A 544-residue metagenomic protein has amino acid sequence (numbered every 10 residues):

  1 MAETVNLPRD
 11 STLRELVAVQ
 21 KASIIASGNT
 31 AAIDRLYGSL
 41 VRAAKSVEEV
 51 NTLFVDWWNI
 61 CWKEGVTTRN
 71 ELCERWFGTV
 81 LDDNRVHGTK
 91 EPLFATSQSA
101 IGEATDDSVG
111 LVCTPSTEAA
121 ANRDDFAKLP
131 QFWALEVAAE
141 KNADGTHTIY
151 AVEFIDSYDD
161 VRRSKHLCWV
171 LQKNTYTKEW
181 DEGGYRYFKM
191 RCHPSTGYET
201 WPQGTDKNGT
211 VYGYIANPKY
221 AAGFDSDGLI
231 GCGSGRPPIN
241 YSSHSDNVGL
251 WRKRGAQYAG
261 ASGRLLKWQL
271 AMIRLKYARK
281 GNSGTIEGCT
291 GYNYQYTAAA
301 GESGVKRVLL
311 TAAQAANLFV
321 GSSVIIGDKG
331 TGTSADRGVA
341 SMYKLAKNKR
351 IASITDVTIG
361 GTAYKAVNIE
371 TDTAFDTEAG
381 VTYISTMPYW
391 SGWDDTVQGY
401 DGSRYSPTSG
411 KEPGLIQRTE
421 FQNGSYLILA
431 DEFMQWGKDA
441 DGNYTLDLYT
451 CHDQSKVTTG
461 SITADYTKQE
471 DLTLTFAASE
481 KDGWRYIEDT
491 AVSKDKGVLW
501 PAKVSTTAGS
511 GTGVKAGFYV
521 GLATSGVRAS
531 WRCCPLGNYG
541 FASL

Functional and structural regions predicted by a protein language model:
M1-K45: Short, low-complexity N-terminal tether/leader segments at secretion or assembly junctions of large, surface-exposed
K21, I25, L36-S226, L250 (+5 more regions): Extended N-terminal export/anchoring regions of large proteins
V55-Q98, E103, Y426-M434, T459-L544: C-terminal, surface-exposed recognition/capping segments
A143, S283-S303, F375-G410, D439-A478 (+3 more regions): Surface-exposed intrinsically disordered loops and tails
D159, R163-H166, Y198-K329, M342-Q422: Short aromatic-cysteine micro-motif
E182-R191, G361-R404, A478-R532: Long, low-complexity, polar/charged, intrinsically disordered or flexibly structured peripheral segments
E302, L309-T311, F319-S323, K344-G361 (+2 more regions): Low-complexity, serine/threonine/proline-enriched polar segments
G330-K347, Q435-N443: Short, Lys/Arg- and Gly-enriched loop/turn segments at beta-strand edges
